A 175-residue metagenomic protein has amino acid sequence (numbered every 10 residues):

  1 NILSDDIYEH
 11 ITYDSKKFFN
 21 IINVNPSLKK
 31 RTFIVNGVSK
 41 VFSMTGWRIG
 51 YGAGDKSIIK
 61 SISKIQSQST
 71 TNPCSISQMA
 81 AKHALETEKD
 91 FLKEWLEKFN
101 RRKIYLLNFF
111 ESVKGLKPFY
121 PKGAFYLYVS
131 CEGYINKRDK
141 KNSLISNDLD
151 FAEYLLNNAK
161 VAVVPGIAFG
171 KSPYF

Functional and structural regions predicted by a protein language model:
N1-F175: PLP-dependent class I/II
